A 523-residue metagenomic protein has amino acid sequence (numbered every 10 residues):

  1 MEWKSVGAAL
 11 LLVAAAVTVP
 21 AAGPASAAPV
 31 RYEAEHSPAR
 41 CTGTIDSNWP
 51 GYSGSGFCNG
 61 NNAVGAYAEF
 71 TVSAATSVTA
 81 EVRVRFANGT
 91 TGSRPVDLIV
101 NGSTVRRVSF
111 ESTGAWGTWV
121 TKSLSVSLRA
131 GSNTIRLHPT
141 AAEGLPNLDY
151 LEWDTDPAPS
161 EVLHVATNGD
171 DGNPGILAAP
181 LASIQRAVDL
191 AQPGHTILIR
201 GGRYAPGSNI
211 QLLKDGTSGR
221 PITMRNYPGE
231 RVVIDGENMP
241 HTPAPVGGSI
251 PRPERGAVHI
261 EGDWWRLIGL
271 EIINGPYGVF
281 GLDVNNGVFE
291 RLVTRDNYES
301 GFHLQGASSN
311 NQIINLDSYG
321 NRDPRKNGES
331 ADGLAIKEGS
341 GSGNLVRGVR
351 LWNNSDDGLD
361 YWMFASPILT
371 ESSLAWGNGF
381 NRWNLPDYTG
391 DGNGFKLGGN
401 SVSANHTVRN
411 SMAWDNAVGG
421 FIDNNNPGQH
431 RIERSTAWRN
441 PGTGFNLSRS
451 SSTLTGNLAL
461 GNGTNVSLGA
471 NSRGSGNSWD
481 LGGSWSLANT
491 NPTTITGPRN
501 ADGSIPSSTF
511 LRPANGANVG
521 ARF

Functional and structural regions predicted by a protein language model:
M1-A27: Secretory targeting and sorting signals
A27-A158: Extracytoplasmic
T167-P206: Acidic Gly/Asp/Thr-rich repetitive segments characteristic of extracellular carbohydrate-active and adhesion proteins
A179, G201, D215-G275, R322-D323: Right-handed parallel beta-helix/beta-spiral solenoid domain characteristic of secreted/periplasmic
I199, M224, W265-L267, G287-E290 (+9 more regions): All-beta strand scaffolds that present successive hydrophobic residues in beta-strands
R200, R225-Y227, D235, E261 (+23 more regions): Feature marks extracellular polysaccharide-active and adherence modules
N209-L213, G219, P240-V258, N274-F280 (+7 more regions): Extracellular beta-strand/beta-solenoid scaffold signature
L334, S450-F523: Acidic, glycine- and Ser/Thr-rich low-complexity intrinsically disordered tracts in extracellular/secreted proteins
